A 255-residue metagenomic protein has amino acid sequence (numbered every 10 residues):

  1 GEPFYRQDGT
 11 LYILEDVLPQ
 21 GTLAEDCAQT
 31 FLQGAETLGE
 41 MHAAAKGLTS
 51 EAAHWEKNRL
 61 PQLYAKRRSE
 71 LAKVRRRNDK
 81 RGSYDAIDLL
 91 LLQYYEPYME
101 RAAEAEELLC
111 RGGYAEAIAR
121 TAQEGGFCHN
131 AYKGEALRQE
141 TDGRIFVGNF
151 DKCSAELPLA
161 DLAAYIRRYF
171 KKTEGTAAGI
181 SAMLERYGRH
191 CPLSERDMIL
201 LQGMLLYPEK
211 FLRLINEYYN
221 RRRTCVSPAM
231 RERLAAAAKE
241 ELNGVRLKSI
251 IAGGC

Functional and structural regions predicted by a protein language model:
G1-A53: ATP-binding pocket architecture of kinase catalytic cores
G1-G9, T141-R144, S249-C255: Conserved NTP-binding catalytic cores of kinases and kinase-like/nucleotidyltransferase enzymes across multiple kinase
Y12-E25, G47, E70-R81, Y165 (+1 more regions): A glycine-centered beta->alpha junction motif in the catalytic cores of kinase/phosphotransferase enzymes
L23, E51-F127, A182, E232-A237 (+1 more regions): ATP-dependent phospho-/nucleotidyl transfer catalytic cores
E107-L159: Active-site acidic catalytic loop and adjacent metal/ATP-binding pocket of ATP-dependent phosphoryl transfer enzymes
L159-P192, L205-T224: Active-site activation/catalytic loop segments of kinase-like enzymes and analogous catalytic loops in related
F211-C255: ATP/Mg2+ or Mg2+-diphosphate-binding catalytic cores that bind nucleotide phosphates or diphosphates via glycine-rich
